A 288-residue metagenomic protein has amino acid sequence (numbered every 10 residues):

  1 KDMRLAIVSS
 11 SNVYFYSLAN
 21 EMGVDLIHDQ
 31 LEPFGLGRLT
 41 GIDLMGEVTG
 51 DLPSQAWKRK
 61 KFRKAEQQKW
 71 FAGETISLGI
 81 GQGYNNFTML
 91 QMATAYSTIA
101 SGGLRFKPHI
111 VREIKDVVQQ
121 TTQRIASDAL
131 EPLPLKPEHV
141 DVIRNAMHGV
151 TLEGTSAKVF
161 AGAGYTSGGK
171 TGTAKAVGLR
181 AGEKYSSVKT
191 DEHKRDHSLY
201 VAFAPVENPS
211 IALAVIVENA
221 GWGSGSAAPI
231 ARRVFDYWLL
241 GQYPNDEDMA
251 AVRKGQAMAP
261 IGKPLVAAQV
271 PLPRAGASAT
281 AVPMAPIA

Functional and structural regions predicted by a protein language model:
K1-A214, L265-A275, A279-A281, A285-A288: Beta-lactam-recognizing serine transpeptidase/beta-lactamase-like catalytic domain environment
F106, A157, G241, N245-M249: Short, polar/charged, Gly/Pro-enriched helix-capping and turn/loop motifs at alpha-helix termini and inter-helix linkers
D116, E207-P209, G221-N245: C-terminal, active-site-flanking charged/polar segments
V217-E218: Ligand-site clamp/hinge motif
E247-V270: Short, highly charged C-terminal tails/helix-capping segments
